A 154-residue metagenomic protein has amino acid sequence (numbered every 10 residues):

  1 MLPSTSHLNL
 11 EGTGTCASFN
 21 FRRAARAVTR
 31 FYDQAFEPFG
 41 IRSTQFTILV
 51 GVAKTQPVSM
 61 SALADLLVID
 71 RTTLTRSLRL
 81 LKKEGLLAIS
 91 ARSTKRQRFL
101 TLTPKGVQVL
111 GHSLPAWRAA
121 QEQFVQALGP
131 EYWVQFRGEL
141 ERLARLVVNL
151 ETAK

Functional and structural regions predicted by a protein language model:
M1-T13, Q126, P130-K154: C-terminal regulatory/oligomerization modules of transcriptional regulators
S4, R71-T72, S93: Intrinsically disordered/low-complexity terminal segments and short unstructured peptides
N9-L10, D65, S90-A91: Short secondary-structure boundary/capping segments
G12-T15, F19-R22, R26-T73, R79 (+3 more regions): N-terminal helix-turn-helix DNA-binding core of bacterial DNA-binding proteins
A24, V28-F31, A35, L67 (+2 more regions): Alpha-helical linker/hinge and terminal dimerization helices associated with HTH transcriptional regulators
P57, R79-G138: Charged, amphipathic alpha-helical coiled-coil/dimerization segments
